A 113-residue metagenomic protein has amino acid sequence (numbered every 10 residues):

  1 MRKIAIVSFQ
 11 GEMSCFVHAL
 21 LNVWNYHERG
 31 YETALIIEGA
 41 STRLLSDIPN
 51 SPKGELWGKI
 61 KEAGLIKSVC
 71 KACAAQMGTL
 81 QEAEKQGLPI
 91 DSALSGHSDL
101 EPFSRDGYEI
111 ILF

Functional and structural regions predicted by a protein language model:
K3, Y31-A34, I66: Residues at the starts of beta-strands that form the adenosine-phosphate
I4-V17, T42-I48: Short, glycine-rich nucleotide/cofactor-binding loops
V7-F9, I36, F113: Short hydrophobic segments within beta-strands
C15-G30: Histidine-anchored nucleotide/phosphate-binding helix
H27-E28, K61, E84, S104: Anion (oxyanion) recognition and catalysis
G30-D47: Short, glycine-/small-residue-enriched flexible loop/hinge segments at domain edges that mediate gating
P49-I90: Mid-chain, well-packed structural core segment of small domains
L80-F113: C-terminal structural segments of small proteins and small subunits
